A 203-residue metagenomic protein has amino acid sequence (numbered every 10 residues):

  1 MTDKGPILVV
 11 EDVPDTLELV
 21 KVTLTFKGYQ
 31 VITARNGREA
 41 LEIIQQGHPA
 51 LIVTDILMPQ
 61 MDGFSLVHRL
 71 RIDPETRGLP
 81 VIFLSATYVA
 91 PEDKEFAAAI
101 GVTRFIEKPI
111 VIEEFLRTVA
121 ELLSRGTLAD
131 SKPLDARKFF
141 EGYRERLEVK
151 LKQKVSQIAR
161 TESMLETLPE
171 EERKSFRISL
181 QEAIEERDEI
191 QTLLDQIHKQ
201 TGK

Functional and structural regions predicted by a protein language model:
E18-F26: Charged docking surfaces used in two-component/phosphorelay signaling
T33-E42, G63: Helix N-cap/capping motif at the beta->alpha junctions
E42, F64-R77: Short amphipathic alpha-helix used as the core "switch/output" element in two-component signaling
D55: Active-site residues of response regulator receiver
M58: Receiver (REC) domain active-site loop signature in two-component systems and cognate sites in sensor histidine kinases
S65, Y88-R104, R117: Alpha4 helix (beta4-alpha4-beta5 surface) of REC/receiver domains from two-component response regulators
I110-V119, S131: C-terminal output helix
G126-E189: CheY-like receiver
